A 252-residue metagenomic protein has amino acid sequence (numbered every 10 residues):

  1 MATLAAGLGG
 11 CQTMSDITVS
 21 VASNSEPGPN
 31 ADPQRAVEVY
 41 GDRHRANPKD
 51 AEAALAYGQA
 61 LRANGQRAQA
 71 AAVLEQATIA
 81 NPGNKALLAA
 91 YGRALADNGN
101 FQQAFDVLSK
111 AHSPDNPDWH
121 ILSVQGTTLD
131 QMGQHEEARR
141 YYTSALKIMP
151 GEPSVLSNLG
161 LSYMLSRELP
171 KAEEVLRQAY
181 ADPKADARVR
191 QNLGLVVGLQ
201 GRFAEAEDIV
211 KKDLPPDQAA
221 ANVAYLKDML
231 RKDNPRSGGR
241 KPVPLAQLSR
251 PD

Functional and structural regions predicted by a protein language model:
A2, G7-A56, A60-N64, A72 (+1 more regions): N-terminal leader/linker segments that initiate helical-solenoid repeat arrays
S15-V19, P183, A187-V189, V196-D252: Terminal, low-structured helical/coil segments at or just beyond the last alpha-helical repeat
A46, A80-N81, A111-D115, I148 (+2 more regions): Structural marker of alpha-solenoid helical repeat scaffolds
A51-E52, K85-A86, D118-H120, H135 (+3 more regions): Helix-start (N-cap) detector for alpha-helical repeat units in TPR-like alpha-solenoids, especially tetratricopeptide
A56, A90, S123-V124, N158 (+2 more regions): Canonical tetratricopeptide repeat
